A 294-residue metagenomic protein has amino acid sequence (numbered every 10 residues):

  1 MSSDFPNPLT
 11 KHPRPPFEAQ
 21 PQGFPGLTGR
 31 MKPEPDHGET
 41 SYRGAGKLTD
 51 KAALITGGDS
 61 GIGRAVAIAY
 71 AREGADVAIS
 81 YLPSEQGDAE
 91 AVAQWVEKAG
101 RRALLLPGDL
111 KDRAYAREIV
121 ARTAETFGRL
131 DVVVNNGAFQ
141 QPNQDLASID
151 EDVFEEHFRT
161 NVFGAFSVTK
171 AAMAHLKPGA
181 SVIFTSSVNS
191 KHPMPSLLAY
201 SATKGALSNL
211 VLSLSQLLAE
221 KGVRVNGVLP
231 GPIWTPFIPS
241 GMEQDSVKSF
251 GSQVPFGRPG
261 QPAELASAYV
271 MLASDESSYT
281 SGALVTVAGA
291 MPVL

Functional and structural regions predicted by a protein language model:
L9, M31, E39-T40, N143 (+3 more regions): Short C-terminal tail/terminal secondary-structure segment of NAD(P)H-dependent dehydrogenase/reductase domains
Q86, P107-V120, E151, A263-E264: The beta1-alpha1 cofactor-binding region of Rossmann-like NAD(H)/NADP(H)-dependent oxidoreductases
D112, R117, F139-E155, S196-A199 (+1 more regions): Conserved mid-core segment of classical short-chain dehydrogenase/reductases
A147-F166, I183, L207, F256: Catalytic Tyr-X3-Lys loop
T169, T203: Active-site helix of classical SDR
S187: Residue(s) in the substrate-gating loop at a strand-loop-helix junction that position the organic substrate next
A219, R224, T280-G282: Short, small/polar-rich loop/turn modules that mediate ligand/substrate recognition or access, typified
L229-S240: Short, flexible catalytic-loop segment of classical short-chain dehydrogenase/reductase
